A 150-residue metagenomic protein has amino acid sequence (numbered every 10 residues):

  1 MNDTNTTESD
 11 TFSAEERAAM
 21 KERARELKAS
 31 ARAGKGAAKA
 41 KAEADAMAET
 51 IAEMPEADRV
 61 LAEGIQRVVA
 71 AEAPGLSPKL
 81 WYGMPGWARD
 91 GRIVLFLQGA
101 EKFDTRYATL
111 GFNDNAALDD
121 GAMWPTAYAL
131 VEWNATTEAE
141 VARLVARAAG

Functional and structural regions predicted by a protein language model:
M1-G150: Charge-dense, helix-prone N-terminal extensions
